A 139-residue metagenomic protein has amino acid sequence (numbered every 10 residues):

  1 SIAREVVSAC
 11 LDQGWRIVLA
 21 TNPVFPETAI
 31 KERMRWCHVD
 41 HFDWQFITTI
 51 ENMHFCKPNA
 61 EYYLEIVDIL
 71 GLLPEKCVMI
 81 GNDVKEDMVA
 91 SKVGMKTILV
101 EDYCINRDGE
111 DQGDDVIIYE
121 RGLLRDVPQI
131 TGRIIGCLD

Functional and structural regions predicted by a protein language model:
S1-V18, A60: Short, acidic loop-to-helix structural element flanking the phosphoryl-transfer center in phosphate-processing enzymes
S8, A20-V24, I30-D139: Asp-based, Mg2+/Mn2+-dependent phosphohydrolase catalytic module
